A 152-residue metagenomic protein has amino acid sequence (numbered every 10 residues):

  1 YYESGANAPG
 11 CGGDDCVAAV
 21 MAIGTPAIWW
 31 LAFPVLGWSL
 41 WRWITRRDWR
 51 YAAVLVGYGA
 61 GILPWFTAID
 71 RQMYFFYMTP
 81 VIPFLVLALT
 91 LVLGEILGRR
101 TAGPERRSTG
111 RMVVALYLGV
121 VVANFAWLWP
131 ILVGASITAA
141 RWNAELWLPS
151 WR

Functional and structural regions predicted by a protein language model:
Y1-M21, R141-W151: Juxtamembrane membrane-water interface segments that cap and precede transmembrane helices
D14-D15, A22-R47: Hydrophobic, aromatic-rich transmembrane alpha-helices and their immediate juxtamembrane boundary segments
W30-P34, I44-T67: Transmembrane alpha-helix segments characteristic of polytopic inner-membrane glycan-assembly/cell-envelope
V35-S39, Y58-W65, A88, V121-N124: Helical transmembrane-bundle signal
W41-W49, T101-R107: Membrane-interface helix-boundary motifs at transmembrane edges
F66-T79, I131-A135: Membrane-interface catalytic loops of GT-C/OST-like multi-pass glycosylation enzymes that act
Q72-G94: Hydrophobic/aromatic-rich transmembrane helices and adjacent perimembrane loops
E95-R152: Transmembrane helical bundles and short interhelical boundary loops of multi-pass, membrane-embedded
